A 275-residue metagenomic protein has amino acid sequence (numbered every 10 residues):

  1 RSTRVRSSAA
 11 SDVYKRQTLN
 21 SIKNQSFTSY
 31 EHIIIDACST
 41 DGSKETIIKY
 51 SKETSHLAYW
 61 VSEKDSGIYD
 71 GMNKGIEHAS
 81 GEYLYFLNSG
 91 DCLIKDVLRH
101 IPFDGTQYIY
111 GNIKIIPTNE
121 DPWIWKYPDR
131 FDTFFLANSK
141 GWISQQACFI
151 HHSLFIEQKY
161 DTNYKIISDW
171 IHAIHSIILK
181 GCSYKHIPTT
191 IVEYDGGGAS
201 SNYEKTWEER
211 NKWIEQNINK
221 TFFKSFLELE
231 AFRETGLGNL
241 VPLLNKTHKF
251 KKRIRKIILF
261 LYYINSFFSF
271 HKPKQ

Functional and structural regions predicted by a protein language model:
R1-A10, Y14: Single conserved hydrophobic/aromatic residue that forms the stacking wall/gate of nucleotide- or nucleobase-binding
R16, D41-Y50, D96: Acidic helix N-cap motif at the loop->helix transition within catalytic regions of sugar-transfer enzymes
N20-S29: Short, acidic, metal-binding catalytic loop of nucleotide-sugar glycosyltransferases
T28, D36-E45, N88-G90: A conserved acidic beta->alpha catalytic loop
I33, K44-S80: Conserved donor nucleotide-binding strand/loop of the catalytic core
H56, C92-I124: Conserved donor NDP-sugar-binding/catalytic core segment of glycosyltransferases
L84: Short aromatic/hydrophobic "clamp" motif used to bind/position activated sugar donors
W125-W213: Conserved nucleotide-sugar donor-binding catalytic segment
